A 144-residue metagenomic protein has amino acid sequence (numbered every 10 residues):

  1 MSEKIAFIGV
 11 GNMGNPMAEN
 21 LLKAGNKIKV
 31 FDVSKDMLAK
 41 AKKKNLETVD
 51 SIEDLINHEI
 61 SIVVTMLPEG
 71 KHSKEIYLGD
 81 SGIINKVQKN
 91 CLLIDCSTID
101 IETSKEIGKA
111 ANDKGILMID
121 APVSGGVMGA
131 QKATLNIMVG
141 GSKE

Functional and structural regions predicted by a protein language model:
M1-H58, I62-T65, V127-A130: NAD(P)+-binding Rossmann beta1-loop-alpha1 motif at the extreme N-terminus of oxidoreductases
I5, I99-E144: Rossmann-fold dinucleotide-binding core
N20-K23, K43-N45, Y77-S81, I107-A111 (+1 more regions): Short, glycine/charged-enriched secondary-structure capping and boundary segments
F31, M66, S97, V139-G140: Active-site-adjacent beta-strand anchor residues
T48, L93, I137-V139: Generic preference for hydrophobic
I52-A121: Rossmann-fold NAD(P) dinucleotide-binding segment
